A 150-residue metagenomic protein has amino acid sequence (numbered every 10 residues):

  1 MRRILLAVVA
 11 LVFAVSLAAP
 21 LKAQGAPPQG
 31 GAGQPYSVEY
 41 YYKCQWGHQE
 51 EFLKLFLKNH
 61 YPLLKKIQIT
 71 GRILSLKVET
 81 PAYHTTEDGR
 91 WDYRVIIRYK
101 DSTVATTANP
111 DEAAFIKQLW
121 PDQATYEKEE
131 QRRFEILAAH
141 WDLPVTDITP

Functional and structural regions predicted by a protein language model:
M1-I4, A18: Positively charged n-region of N-terminal signal peptides that target proteins for export
A7-S16: Bacterial N-terminal signal peptides
L17-A23: Sec/Tat signal peptide C-region and signal peptidase I cleavage site
Q24-G31, K65-L74, D88-R90, I96-T146: An amphipathic, aromatic/His-enriched active-site/gating alpha helix that lines ligand/cofactor pockets
A32-G47: Acidic/histidine-rich, surface-exposed loop or edge segments in extracytoplasmic proteins
H48-S75: Short amphipathic alpha-helical segments
E79-H84: A cross-kingdom feature marking solvent-exposed beta-strand/loop segments within repeated, beta-rich binding/scaffold
T149-P150: Short, solvent-exposed mixed-charge patches
